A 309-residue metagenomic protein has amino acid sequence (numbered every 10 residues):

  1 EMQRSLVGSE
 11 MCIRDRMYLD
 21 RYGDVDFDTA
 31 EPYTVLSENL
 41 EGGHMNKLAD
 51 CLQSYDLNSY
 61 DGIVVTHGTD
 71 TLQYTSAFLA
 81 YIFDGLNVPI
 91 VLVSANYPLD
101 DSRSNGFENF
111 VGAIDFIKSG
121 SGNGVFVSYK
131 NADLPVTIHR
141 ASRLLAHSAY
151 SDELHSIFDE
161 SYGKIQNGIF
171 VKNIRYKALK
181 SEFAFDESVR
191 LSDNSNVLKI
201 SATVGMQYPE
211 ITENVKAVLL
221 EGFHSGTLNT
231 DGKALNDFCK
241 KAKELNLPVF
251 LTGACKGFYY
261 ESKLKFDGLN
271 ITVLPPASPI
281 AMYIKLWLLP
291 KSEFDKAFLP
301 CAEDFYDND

Functional and structural regions predicted by a protein language model:
E1-G8, C12-I13: Single conserved hydrophobic/aromatic residue that forms the stacking wall/gate of nucleotide- or nucleobase-binding
R14-G23, T137-D231: Accessory alpha-helical/coil subdomains and C-terminal extensions that flank or cap enzyme catalytic cores
T29-Y55, I200-N214: Glycine-rich oxoanion-binding loops at beta->alpha junctions
L57-L72, N214-T227: Short acidic, glycine-rich surface-loop motifs adjacent to enzyme active sites
V65-H67, V91-S94, F126-N131, S201 (+2 more regions): Short beta-strand segments
V65-V88, T230-F238: Short Gly/Thr/Asp-enriched flexible loops that form oxyanion-binding sites at enzyme active sites
L92-N167: Internal gly/pro-rich beta-alpha loop/helix module that stabilizes soluble enzyme cofactors or their anionic handles
S225-D309: C-terminal non-catalytic interaction/assembly regions of soluble proteins
